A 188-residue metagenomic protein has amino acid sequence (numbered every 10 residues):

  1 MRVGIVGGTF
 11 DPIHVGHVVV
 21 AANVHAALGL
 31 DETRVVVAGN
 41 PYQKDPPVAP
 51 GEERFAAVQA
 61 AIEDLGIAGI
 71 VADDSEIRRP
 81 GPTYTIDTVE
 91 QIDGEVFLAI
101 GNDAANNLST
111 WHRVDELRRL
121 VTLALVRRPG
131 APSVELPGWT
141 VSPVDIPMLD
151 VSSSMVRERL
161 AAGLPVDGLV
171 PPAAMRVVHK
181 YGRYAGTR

Functional and structural regions predicted by a protein language model:
M1-R188: Nucleotidyltransferase catalytic core that binds NTPs
